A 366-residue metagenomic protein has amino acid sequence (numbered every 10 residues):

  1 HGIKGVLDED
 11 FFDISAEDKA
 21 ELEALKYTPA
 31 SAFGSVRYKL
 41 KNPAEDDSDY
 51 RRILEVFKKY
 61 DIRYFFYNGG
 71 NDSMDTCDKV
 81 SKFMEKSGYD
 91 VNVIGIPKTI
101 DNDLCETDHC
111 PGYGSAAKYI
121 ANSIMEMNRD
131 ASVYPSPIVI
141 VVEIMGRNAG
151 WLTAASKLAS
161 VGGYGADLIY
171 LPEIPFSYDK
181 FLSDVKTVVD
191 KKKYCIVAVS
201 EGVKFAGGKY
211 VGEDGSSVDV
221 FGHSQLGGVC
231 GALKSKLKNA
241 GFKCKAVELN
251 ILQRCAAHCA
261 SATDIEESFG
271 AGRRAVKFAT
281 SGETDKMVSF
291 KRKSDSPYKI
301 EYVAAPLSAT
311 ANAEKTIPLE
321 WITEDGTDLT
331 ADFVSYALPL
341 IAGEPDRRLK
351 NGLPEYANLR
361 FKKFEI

Functional and structural regions predicted by a protein language model:
H1-V6, R37-Y38, G70-N71, K79 (+5 more regions): Short, ordered loop/turn segments at secondary-structure junctions
V6-R63, D72-S73, P111, M125: Glycine-rich oxoanion-binding loops at beta->alpha junctions
L25-K39, K98-D108, P135-I138, E213-S216: Gly-rich Lys/Arg/Thr-decorated short loops/hinges at beta-loop-alpha junctions or inter-strand turns that position
K41, M74-D75, N102-D103, N148-G150 (+4 more regions): Flexible loop/turn segments at secondary-structure boundaries
D46-R51, K58, Y113-R129, W151-T153 (+2 more regions): Hydrophobic alpha-helical segments within soluble ligand-binding/sensing domains
Y67-G69, D75-D90, I94, C110-K245: Accessory alpha-helical/coil subdomains and C-terminal extensions that flank or cap enzyme catalytic cores
G212-I366: C-terminal non-catalytic interaction/assembly regions of soluble proteins
